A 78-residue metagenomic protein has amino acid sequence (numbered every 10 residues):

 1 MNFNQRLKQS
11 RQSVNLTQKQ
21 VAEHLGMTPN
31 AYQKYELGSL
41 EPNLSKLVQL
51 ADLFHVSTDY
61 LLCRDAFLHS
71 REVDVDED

Functional and structural regions predicted by a protein language model:
Q5-H24, Q49, D76: Short basic helix-loop element that most often maps to the first helix and adjoining turn of HTH DNA-binding modules
L7, V21-A22, Y32-Y35, L61: Conserved hydrophobic/aromatic packing and binding residues within compact polymer-binding modules
G26, S45-Y60: DNA major-groove recognition helix of helix-turn-helix/homeodomain DNA-binding modules
G26-E41: Recognition helix of helix-turn-helix/homeodomain-like DNA-binding domains that insert into the DNA major groove
S39-Q49, L68: Short, basic-rich loop-to-helix N-cap that marks the start of a DNA-contacting helix
L62-D78: Short, charged recognition helix plus adjacent turn of helix-turn-helix-like nucleic-acid-binding domains
